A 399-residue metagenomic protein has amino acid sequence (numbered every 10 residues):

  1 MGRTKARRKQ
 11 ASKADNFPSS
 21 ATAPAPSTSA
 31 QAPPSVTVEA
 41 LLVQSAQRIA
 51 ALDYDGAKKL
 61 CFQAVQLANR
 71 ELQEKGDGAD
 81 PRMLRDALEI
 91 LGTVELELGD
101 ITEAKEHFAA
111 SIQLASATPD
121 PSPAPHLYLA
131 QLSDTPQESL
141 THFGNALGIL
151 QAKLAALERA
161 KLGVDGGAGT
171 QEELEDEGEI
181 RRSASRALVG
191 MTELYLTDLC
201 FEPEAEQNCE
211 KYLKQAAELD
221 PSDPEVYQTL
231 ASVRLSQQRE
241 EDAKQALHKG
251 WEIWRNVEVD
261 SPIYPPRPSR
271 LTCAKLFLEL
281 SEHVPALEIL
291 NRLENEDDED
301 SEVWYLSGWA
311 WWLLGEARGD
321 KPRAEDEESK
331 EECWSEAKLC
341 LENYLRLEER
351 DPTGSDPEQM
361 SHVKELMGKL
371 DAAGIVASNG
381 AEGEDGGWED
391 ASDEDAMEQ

Functional and structural regions predicted by a protein language model:
V36-R70, E97, V189-F201: Alpha-helical segment of the N-proximal tetratricopeptide repeat
V36-V43, P81-T93, P119-Q137, G178-L199 (+4 more regions): Amphipathic alpha-helical repeat scaffolds of TPR domains
A51, L98, S133-P136, D198 (+4 more regions): Structural motif corresponding to the intra-repeat A-B loop/turn of tetratricopeptide repeats
D55, T102, Q137-L140, P203 (+7 more regions): Residue register within tetratricopeptide repeats
V65-A68, L72-Q73, I112-Q113, L147-A155 (+4 more regions): Amphipathic alpha-helical segments of tetratricopeptide repeats
N69, R82, S116-D120, Q151 (+5 more regions): Short coil turns that delineate tetratricopeptide repeat
E138-I253: Solenoidal tandem-repeat scaffolds enriched in leucines and small polar residues
E241-A377, M397: Structured C-terminal portions of repeat-based eukaryotic scaffold domains
